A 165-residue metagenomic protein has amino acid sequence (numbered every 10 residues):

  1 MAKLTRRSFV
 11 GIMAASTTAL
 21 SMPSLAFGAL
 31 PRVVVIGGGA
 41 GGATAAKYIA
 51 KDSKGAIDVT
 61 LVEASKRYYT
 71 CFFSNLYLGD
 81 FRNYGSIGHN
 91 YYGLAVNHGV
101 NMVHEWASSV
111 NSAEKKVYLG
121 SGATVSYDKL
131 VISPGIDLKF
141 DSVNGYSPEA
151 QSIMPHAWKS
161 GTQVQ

Functional and structural regions predicted by a protein language model:
M1-T17: N-terminal secretory signal peptides and thylakoid transit peptides that target proteins across membranes
M13, P134-G135: Glycine-rich, N-terminal phosphate-binding loop of Rossmann-like dinucleotide-binding domains
A15-A29: A short, basic/flexible loop-to-alpha-helix module at the beginning of a structural domain
F27-N101, E149: Beta1-alpha1 glycine-rich phosphate/pyrophosphate-binding loop at the start of Rossmann-like nucleotide-binding domains
E105-E114: A conserved short coil-to-beta-strand element within the FAD-binding core of flavoproteins
L119, I132-S133: Redox-cofactor binding/interface segments in oxidoreductases and associated redox assembly factors
S121-K129: Core beta-strand elements of the Rossmann-like FAD/NAD(P) dinucleotide-binding domain in flavoenzyme oxidoreductases
G135-Q165: Glycine-rich dinucleotide-binding loop and its adjacent helix/turn
